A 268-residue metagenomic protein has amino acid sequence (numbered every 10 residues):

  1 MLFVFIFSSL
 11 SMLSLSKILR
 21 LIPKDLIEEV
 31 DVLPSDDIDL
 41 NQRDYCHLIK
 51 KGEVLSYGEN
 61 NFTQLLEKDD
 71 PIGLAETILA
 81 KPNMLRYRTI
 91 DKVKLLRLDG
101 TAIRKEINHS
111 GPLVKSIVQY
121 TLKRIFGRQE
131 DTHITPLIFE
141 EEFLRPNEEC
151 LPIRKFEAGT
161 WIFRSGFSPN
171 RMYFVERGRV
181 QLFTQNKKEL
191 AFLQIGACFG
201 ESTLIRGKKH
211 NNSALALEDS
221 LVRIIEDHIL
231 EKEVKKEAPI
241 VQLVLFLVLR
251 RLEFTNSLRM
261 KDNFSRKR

Functional and structural regions predicted by a protein language model:
M1-R268: Cytosolic regulatory regions built on CNB/CRP/Popeye-like sensor folds
